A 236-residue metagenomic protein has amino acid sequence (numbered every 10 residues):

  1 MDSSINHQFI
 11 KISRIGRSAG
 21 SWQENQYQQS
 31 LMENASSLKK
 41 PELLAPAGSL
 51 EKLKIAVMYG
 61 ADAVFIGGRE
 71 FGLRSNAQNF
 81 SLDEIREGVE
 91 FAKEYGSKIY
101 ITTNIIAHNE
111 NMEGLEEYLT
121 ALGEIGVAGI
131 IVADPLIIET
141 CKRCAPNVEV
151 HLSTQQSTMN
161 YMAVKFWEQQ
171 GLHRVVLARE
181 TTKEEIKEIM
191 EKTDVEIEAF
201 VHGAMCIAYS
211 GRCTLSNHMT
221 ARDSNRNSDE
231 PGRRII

Functional and structural regions predicted by a protein language model:
D2, N6-H7, N25-Y27: Intrinsic-disorder-associated, low-complexity terminal segments enriched in Asp/Asn/His/Tyr and depleted of Lys/Arg
L31-T158, V176-I236: Active-site pocket-lining/capping segments in soluble small-molecule metabolic enzymes
Y161-M162: Conserved nucleotide-cofactor-binding alpha/beta core module
Q170-G171: Hydrophobic alpha-helical bundles that form the membrane domains of multi-pass transporters
